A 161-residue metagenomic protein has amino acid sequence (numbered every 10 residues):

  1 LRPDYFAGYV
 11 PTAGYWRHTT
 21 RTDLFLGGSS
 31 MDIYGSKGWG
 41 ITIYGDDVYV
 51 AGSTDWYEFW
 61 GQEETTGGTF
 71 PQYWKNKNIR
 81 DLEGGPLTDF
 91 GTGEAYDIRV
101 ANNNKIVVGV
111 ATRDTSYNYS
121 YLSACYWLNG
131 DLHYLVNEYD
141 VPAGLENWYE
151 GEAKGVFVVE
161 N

Functional and structural regions predicted by a protein language model:
L1-N161: Residue-level hotspots at or immediately adjacent to binding/recognition sites across diverse folds
